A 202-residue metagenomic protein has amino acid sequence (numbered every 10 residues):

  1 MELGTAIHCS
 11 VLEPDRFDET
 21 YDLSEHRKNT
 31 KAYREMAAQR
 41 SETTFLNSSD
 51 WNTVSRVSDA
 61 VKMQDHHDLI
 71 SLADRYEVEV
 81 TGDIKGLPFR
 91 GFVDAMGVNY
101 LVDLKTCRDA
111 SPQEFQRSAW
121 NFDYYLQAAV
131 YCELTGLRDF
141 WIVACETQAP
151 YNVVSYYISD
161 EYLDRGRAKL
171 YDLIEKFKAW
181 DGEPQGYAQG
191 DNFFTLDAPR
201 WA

Functional and structural regions predicted by a protein language model:
M1-R90, D191, T195: Metal-dependent nuclease catalytic cores that hydrolyze phosphodiester bonds in DNA/RNA, characterized by
E2, R90, D123-L126, V130 (+1 more regions): Short, well-structured alpha-helical interface segments that form or flank functional binding sites
Q39-L46, Q113-F122, S159-E161: Short histidine-centered catalytic/ligand-binding loop motif
H66-L72, G97-L101, E133-F140: Secondary-structure boundary elements
V78-G82, K105-T106, A144: Short, structured patches in soluble enzyme cores that scaffold and shape functional sites
G86-R90, G97-N99, L137, A149-Y151: Coil-to-beta-strand transition motifs
G91-R117, Y131: Conserved catalytic cores of phosphodiester-cleaving nucleases, focusing on short active-site segments
S118-W120, V130-A202: Metal-dependent nuclease catalytic regions and adjoining charged, substrate-binding loops involved in nucleic-acid end
